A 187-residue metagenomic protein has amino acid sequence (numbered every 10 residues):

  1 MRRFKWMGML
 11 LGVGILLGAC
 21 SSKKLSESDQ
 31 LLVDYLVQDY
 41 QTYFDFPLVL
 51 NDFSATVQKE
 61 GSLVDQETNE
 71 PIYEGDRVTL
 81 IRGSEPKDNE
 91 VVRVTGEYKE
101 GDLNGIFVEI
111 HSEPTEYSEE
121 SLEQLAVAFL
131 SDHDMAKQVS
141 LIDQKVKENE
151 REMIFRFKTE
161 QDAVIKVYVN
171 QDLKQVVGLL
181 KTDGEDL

Functional and structural regions predicted by a protein language model:
M1-G8: Bacterial N-terminal signal peptides that target proteins for export
L16-A19: C-terminal motif of bacterial Sec signal peptides marking the signal peptidase cleavage site
S21-K23: Bacterial signal peptide processing site
S28-P47: Post-signal peptide N-terminal segment of mature Sec-exported envelope proteins
Q41-V49, S131-Q138: Short secondary-structure junctions
L50-E97, I142-Q171, T182-D186: Exposed beta-strand-loop-beta-strand "reactive/processing" segments of non-cytosolic proteins
V91-K145, L187: Long, charged/polar, surface-exposed segments that mediate recognition or autoinhibition
L103, A163-I165, K174-G178: Short loop/beta submotifs within extracellular cysteine-rich repeat domains
